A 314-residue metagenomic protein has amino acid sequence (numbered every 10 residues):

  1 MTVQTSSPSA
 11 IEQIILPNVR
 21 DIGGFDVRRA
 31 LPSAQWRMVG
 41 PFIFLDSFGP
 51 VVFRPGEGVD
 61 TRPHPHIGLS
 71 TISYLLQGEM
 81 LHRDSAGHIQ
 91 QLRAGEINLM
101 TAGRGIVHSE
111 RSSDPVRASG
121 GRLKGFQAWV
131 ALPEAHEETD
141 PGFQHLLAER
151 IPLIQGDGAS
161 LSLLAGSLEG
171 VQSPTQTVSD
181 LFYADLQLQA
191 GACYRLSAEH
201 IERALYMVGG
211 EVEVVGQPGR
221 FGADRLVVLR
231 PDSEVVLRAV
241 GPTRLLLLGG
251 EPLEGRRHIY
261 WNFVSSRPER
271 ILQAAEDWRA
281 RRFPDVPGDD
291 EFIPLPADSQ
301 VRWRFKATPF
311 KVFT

Functional and structural regions predicted by a protein language model:
M1-T314: Jelly-roll (double-stranded beta-helix
